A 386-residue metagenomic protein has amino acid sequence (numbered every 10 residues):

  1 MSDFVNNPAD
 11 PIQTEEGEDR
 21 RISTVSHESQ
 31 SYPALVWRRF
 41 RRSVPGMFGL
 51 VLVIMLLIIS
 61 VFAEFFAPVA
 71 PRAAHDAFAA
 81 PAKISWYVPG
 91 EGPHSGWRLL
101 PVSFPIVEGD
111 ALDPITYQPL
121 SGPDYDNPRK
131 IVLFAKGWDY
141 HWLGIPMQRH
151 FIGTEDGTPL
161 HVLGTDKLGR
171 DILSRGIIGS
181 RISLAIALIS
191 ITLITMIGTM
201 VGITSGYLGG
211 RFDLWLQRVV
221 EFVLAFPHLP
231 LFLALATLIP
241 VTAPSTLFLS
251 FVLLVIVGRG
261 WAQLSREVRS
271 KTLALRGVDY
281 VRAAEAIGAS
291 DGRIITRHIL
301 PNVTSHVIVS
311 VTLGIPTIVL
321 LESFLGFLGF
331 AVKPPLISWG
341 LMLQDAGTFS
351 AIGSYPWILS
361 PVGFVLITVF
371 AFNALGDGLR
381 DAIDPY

Functional and structural regions predicted by a protein language model:
M1-T195, T199, G288, I295 (+5 more regions): Gly/Trp-centered helix-boundary motif
T165-Y386: Alpha-helical transmembrane segments of integral membrane proteins, especially multi-pass inner/plasma-membrane
